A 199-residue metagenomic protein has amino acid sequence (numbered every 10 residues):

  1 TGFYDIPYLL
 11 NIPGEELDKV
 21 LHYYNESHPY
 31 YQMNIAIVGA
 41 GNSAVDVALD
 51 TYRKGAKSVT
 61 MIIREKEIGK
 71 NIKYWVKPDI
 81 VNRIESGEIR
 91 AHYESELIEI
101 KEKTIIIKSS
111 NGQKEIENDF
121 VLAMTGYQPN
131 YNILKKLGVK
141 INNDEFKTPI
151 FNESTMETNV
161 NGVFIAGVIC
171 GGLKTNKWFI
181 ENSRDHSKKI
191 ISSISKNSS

Functional and structural regions predicted by a protein language model:
T1, V38-A40, T125, L137 (+1 more regions): Short glycine-rich loop/turn motifs that provide flexible caps or phosphate-binding loops at active sites
T1-M33, K108-G112, E117-T125, P129 (+2 more regions): FAD-binding core/adjacent interface of flavoenzyme oxidoreductases
G2, E85, E102, V139 (+3 more regions): Residue-level marker of positions within ordered structural domains that often coincide with functionally constrained
P13-L17, K54, G138-N142, N182-R184: Glycine-rich, phosphate-binding/catalytic loops in enzymes
E16, S43-V47, V76: Internal, well-ordered alpha-helical segments in soluble enzyme and binding-protein domains
H22-E67, K114, I133, S154-S199: Rossmann-like dinucleotide/flavin-binding elements
R53-F146: A Rossmann-like FAD-binding core segment of flavoenzymes
